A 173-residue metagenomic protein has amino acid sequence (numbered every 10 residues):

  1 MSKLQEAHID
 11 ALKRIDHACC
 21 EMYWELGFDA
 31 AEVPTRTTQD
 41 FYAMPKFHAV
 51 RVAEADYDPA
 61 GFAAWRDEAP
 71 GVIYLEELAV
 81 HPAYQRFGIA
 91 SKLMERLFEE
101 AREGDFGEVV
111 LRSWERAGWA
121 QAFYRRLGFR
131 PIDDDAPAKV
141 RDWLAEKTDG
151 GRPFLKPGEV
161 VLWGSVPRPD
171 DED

Functional and structural regions predicted by a protein language model:
E6-I9, K13-P82, M94-R96, E100 (+4 more regions): Acetyl-CoA-dependent GNAT
L78-R86, S113-E115: A short, internal acetyl-CoA/4′-phosphopantetheine-binding micro-motif in the GNAT/acyltransferase core
S91: Residues forming the Rossmann-fold NAD(P)(H) cofactor-binding site
A101-S113: Conserved GNAT acetyl-CoA-binding A-motif
L111-A120, A136-D142: Conserved beta-strand-loop-alpha-helix junction that forms the acyl-donor binding cleft
Y124, F129: Conserved active-site tyrosine of GNAT-family acetyltransferases
K139-R152: Low-complexity, intrinsically disordered Gly/Pro/Thr-rich segments
